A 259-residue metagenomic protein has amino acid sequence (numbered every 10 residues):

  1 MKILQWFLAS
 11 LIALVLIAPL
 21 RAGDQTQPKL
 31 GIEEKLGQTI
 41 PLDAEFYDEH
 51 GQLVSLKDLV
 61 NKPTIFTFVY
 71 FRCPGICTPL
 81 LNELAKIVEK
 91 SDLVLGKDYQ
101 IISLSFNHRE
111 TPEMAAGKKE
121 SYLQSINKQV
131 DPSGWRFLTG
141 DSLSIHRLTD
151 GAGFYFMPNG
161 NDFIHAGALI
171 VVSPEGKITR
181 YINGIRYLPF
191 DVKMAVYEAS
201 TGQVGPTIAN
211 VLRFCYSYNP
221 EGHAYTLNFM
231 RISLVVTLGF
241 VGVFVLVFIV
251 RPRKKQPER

Functional and structural regions predicted by a protein language model:
W6-I17: Bacterial N-terminal signal peptides
A18-A22: Sec/Tat signal peptide C-region and signal peptidase I cleavage site
G23-K57, N82-K86: N-terminal "domain-start" segment that seeds a small globular fold
V54-L84, I101-I102: Short active-site neighborhood of thiol/selenol oxidoreductases, capturing the structured segment around
L81-I145: Structural microenvironment flanking redox-active thiols in thiol-disulfide oxidoreductases
P158-C215: Extracytoplasmic/lumenal ectodomains and periplasmic regions of secretory and membrane proteins
Y218-G239: Juxtamembrane/start-of-transmembrane alpha-helix segments at the extracytoplasmic/lumenal side of membrane anchors
V241-R259: Juxtamembrane interface at the cytosolic side of transmembrane helices
